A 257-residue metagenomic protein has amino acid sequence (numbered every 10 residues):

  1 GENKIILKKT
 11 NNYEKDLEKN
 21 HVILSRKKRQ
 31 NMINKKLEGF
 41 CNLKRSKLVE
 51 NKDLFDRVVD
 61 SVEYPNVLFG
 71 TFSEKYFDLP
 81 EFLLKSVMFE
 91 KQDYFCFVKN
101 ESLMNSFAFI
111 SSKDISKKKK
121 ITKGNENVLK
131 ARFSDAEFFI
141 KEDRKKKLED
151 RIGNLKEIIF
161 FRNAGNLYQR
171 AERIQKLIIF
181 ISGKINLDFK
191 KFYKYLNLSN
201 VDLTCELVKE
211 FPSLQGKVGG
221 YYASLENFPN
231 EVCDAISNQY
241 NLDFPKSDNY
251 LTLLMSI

Functional and structural regions predicted by a protein language model:
G1-I257: Amphipathic alpha-helical "coupling" segments that flank catalytic cores
